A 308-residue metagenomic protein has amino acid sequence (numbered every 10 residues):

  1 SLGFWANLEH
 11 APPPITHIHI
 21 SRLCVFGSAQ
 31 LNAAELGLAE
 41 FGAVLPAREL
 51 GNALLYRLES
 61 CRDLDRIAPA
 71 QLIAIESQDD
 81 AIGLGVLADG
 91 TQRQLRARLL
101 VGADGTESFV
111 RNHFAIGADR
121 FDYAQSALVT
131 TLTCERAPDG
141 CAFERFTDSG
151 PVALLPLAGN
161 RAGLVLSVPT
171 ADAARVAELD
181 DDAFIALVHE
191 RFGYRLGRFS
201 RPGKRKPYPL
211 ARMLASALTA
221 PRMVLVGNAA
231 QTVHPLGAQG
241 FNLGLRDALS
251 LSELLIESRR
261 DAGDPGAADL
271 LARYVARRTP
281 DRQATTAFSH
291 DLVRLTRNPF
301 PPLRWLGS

Functional and structural regions predicted by a protein language model:
S1: Conserved N-terminal glycine-rich FAD pyrophosphate-binding loop of Rossmann-like flavoproteins
A6-H113, F121-S126, D181: Conserved N-terminal helical subregion
H17-I18, A47-G51, Q125, V129 (+5 more regions): A general structural signal for well-ordered alpha-helical segments in protein cores
L31-L38, V168, S289-L292, L303: Short glycine/proline- and charge-enriched loop/turn segments that cap or connect secondary-structure elements
V44-R48, E178, L245, F300: Short, solvent-exposed loop/helix junctions and linker helices that flank or host conserved functional motifs
R93, L99-P207, T219: Conserved FAD-binding catalytic core of PHBH/FMO-like flavoproteins
A174-G266: FAD/FMN-dependent oxidoreductases across multiple families
E253-S308: C-terminal helical "tail/cap" subdomain of flavin- and related membrane-associated enzymes
